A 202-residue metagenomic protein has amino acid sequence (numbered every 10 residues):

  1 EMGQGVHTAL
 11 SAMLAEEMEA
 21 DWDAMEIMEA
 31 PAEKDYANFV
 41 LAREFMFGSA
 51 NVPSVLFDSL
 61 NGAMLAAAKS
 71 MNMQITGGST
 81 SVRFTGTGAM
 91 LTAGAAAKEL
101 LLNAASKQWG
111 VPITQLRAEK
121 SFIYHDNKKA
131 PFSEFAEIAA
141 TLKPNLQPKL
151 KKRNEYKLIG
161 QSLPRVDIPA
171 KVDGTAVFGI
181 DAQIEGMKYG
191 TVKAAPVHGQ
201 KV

Functional and structural regions predicted by a protein language model:
E1-V202: Cofactor-binding beta-sheet edge motifs in enzyme active sites
